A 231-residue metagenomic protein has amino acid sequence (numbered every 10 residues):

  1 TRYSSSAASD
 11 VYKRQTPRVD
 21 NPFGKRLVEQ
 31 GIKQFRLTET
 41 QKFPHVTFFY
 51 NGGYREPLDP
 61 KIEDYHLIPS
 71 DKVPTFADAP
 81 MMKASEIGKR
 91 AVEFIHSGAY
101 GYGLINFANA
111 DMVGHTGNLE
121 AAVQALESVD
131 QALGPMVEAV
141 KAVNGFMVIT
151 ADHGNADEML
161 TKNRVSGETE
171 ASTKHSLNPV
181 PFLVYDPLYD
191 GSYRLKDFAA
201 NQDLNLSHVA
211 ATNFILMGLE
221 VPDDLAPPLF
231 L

Functional and structural regions predicted by a protein language model:
T1-A8, Y12: Single conserved hydrophobic/aromatic residue that forms the stacking wall/gate of nucleotide- or nucleobase-binding
R18-P22, Q41-T47, Y54, L58 (+4 more regions): Membrane-interface soluble catalytic domains
Q34-K42: Amphipathic alpha-helical blocks
T38, Y50-G52, N106-N109, T116 (+3 more regions): Active-site proximal loops enriched in glycine and acidic residues that flank catalytic Cys/His/Asp and coordinate
N51-I68, G98-M112: A glycine-rich, aromatic-flanked flexible loop/lid motif
P57, K72-M81, G114-E127, S166-S172: Glycine-rich tight-turn/loop motif centered on a GG-T
S97-A132: Active-site His/acidic residue clusters
A122-G167, N213: Metal-dependent active-site segment of extracytoplasmic phospho-/sulfohydrolases and closely related
